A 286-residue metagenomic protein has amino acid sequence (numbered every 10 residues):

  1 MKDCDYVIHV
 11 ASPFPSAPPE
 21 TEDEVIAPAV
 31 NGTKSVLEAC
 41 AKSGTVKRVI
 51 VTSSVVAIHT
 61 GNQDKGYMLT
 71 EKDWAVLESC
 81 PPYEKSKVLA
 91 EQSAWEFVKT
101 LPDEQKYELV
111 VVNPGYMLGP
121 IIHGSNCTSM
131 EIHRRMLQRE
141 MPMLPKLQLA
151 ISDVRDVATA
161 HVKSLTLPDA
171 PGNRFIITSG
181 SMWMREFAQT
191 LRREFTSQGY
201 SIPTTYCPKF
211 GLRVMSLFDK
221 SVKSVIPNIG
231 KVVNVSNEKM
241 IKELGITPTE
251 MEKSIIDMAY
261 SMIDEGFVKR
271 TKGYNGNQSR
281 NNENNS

Functional and structural regions predicted by a protein language model:
M1-N31: NAD(P)H-binding glycine-rich loop region in Rossmannoid oxidoreductase-like domains and their noncatalytic homologs
P18, V76-C80, H123-G124, M130-D156: A conserved pocket-lining segment of Rossmann-fold NAD(P)-dependent short-chain dehydrogenase/reductase
I26-V30, Y67-Q92, N126, L147-S152 (+1 more regions): Short-chain dehydrogenase/reductase
K42, L77-L109: Active-site Tyr-X1-5-Lys
S54-P81, I122, L137-Q138: Active-site "gating" loop of Rossmann-like NAD(P)-dependent oxidoreductase/epimerase domains
D103-Q105, G119-I132, S164-F175: Glycine/proline-rich active-site loop of Rossmann-fold NAD(P)-dependent oxidoreductases
A160-K223, M251-M262, G266-S286: Mid/C-terminal beta-alpha module of Rossmann-like enzyme folds, strongest in SDR-family dehydrogenases/epimerases
M215-G245: Conserved C-terminal active-site "lid" loop/helix of NAD(P)H-dependent oxidoreductases that clamps the redox cofactor
